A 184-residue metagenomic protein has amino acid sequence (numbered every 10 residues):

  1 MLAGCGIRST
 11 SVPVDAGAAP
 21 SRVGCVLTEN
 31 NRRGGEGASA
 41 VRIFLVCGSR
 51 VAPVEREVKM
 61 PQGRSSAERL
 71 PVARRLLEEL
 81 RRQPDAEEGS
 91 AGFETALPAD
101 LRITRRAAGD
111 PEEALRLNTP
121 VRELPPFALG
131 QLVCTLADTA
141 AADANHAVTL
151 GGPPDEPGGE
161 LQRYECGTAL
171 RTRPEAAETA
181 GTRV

Functional and structural regions predicted by a protein language model:
M1-V184: Bimodal "functional hotspot" detector
